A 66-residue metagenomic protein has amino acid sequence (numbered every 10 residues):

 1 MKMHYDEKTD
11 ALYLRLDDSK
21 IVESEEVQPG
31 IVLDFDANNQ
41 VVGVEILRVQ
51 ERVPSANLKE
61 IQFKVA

Functional and structural regions predicted by a protein language model:
M1-K2: Absolute protein N-terminus
Y5-E7, F35: Short, low-complexity Ser/Thr-rich regulatory SLiMs
E7, L12-L16, N57-K59, F63: N-terminal intrinsically disordered, cationic/polar leader segments that include organellar targeting peptides
T9, K20, Q50-R52: Residues that cap or initiate secondary-structure elements
L12-V44: Amphipathic, hydrophobic secondary-structure cores in small proteins
N38-V65: C-terminal structural segments of small proteins and small subunits
